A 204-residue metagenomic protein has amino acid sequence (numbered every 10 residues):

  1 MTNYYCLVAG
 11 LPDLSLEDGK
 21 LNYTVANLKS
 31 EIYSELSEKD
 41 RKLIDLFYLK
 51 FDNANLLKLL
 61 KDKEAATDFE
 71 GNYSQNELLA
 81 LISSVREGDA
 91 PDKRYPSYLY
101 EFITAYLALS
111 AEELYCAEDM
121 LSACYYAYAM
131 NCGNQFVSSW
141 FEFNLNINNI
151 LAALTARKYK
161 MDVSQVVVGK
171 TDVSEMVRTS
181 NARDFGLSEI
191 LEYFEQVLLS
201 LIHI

Functional and structural regions predicted by a protein language model:
M1-I202: Extended alpha-helical surfaces
